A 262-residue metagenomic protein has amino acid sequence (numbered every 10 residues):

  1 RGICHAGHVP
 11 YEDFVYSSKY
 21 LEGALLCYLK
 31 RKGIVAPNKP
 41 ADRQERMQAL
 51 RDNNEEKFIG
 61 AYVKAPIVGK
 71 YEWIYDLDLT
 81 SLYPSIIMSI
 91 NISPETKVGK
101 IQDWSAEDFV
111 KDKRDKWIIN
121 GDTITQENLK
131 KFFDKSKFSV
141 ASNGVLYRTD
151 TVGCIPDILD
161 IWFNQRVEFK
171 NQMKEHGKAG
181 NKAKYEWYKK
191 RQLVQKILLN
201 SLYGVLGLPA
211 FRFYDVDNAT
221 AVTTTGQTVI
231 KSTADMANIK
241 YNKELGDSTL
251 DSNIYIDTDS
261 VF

Functional and structural regions predicted by a protein language model:
R1-P94, K100, N181-D235, Y255: Common nucleic-acid-contacting/processivity interface regions adjacent to the catalytic cores of nucleic-acid enzymes
L79-L82, I92-S93, I101-F262: Conserved catalytic core of nucleic-acid polymerases
